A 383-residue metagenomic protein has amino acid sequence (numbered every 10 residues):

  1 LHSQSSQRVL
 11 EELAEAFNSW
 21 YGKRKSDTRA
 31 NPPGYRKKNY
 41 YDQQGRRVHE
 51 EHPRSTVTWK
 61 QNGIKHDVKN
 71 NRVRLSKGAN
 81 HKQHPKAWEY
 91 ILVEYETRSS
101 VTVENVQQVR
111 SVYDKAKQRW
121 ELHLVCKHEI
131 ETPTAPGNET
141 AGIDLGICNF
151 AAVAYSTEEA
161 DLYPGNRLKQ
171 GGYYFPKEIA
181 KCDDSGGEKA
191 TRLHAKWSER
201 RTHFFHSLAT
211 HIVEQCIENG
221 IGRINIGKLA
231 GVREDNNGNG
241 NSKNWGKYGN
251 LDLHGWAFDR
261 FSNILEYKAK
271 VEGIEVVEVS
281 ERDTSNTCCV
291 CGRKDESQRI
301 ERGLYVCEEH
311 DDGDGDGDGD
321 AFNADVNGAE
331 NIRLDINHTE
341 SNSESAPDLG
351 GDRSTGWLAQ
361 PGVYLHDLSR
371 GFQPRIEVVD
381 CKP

Functional and structural regions predicted by a protein language model:
L1-D114, G255: Acidic carboxylate diad motif detector
I64-K65, N70-K77, N149-A154, G303-E308: Short polybasic amphipathic segments
S76-E104, T134-N138, E159-L168, G313-V326: Short amphipathic beta-strand/extended segments with alternating polar/hydrophobic composition
A87-Y90, E96-Q107, Q118-W120, V125 (+4 more regions): Short helix-coil boundary/hinge micro-motifs
S99, C216, A269: Hydrophobic pocket-lining residues that define ligand/cofactor binding sites across diverse proteins
K115-S262, N342-P383: Substrate-contacting helices/loops that form the catalytic groove of nucleic-acid and nucleotide-polymer processing
E129-I130, N250-D252, W256-P383: Positively charged, low-complexity nucleic-acid-binding target-recognition regions
